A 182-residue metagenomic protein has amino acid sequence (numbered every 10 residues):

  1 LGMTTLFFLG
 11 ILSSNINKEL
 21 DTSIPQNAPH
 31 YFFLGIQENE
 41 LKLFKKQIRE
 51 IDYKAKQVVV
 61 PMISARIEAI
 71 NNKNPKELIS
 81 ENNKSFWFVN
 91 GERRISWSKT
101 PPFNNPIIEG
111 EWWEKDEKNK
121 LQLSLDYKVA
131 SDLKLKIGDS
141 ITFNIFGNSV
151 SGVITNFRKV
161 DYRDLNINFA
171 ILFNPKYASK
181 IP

Functional and structural regions predicted by a protein language model:
L1-P182: Alpha-helical transmembrane segments of bacterial inner-membrane membrane proteins
